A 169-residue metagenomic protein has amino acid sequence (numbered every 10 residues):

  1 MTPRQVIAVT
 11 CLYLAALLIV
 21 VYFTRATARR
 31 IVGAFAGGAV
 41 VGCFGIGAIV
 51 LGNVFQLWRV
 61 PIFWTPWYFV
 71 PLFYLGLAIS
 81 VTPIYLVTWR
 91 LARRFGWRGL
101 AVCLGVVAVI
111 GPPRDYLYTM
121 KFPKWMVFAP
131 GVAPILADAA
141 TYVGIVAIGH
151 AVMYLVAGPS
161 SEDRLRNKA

Functional and structural regions predicted by a protein language model:
M1-A169: Aromatic-rich, lipid-facing transmembrane alpha helices and their immediate juxtamembrane interface loops in integral
